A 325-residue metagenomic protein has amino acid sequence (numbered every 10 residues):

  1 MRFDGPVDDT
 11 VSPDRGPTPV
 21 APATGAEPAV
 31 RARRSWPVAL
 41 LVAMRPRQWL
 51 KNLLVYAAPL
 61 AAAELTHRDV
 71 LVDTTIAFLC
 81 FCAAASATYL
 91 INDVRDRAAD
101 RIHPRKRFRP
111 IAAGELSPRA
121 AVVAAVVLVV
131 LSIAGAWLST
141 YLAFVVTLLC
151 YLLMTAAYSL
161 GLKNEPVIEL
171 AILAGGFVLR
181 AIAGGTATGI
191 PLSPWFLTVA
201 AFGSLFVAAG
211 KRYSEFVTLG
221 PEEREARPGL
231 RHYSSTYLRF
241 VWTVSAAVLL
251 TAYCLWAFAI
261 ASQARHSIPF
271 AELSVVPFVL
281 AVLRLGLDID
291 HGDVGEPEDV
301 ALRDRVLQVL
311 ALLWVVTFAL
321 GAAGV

Functional and structural regions predicted by a protein language model:
M1-L41, L160, V178-V325: C-terminal membrane-associated helical module and adjoining short loops/tails
M1-R101, G114-V127: Topogenic membrane-insertion module of multi-pass membrane proteins
P28-R33, V94-P104, V122-V127, V145-Y158 (+2 more regions): Hydrophobic, membrane-facing alpha-helical anchors
L53, A57, T75-S86, V123-A134 (+9 more regions): Generic alpha-helical transmembrane segments of integral inner-membrane proteins, especially permease/transport modules
D69-T74, Y141-L148, P166-I168, P191-L197 (+1 more regions): Short, aromatic-rich membrane-interface segments at the entry and exit of alpha-helical transmembrane domains
A84-A112, L162, I168, G210-V217 (+1 more regions): Acidic (Asp/Glu-rich) catalytic motifs at the cytosolic membrane interface
R97, I102-L148, P194-L205, F240-L250 (+1 more regions): Multi-pass membrane catalytic core of lipid/isoprenoid biosynthesis enzymes
W137-L142, S159-V167, G184-P191: Membrane-interface helix caps and helix-loop-helix hairpins in membrane proteins
